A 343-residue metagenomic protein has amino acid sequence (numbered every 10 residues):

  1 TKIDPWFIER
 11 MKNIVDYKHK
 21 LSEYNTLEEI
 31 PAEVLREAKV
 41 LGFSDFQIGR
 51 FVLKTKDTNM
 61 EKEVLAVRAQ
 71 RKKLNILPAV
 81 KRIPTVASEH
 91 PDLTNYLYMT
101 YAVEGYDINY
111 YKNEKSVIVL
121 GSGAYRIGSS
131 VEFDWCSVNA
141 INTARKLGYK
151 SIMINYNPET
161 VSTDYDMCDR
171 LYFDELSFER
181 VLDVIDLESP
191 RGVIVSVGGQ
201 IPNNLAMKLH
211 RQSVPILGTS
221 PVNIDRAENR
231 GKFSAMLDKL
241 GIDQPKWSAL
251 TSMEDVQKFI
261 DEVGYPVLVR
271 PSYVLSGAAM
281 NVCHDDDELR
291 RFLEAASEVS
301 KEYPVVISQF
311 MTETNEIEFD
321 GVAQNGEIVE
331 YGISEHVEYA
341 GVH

Functional and structural regions predicted by a protein language model:
I3-E9, I14, F43-S44: Accessory DNA-binding and partner-docking regions appended to nucleic-acid-acting proteins, especially the terminal
F7-R10, M60-V67: Helix-turn-helix DNA-binding helix
K12, E37-A38, A69: Alpha-helical transmembrane segments of multi-pass membrane proteins
Y17-E37, S44-T55, K62-L65, K73-H343: N-terminal beta-alpha lobe that positions the nucleotide/phosphoryl donor in ATP/NTP-coupled carboxylate activation
